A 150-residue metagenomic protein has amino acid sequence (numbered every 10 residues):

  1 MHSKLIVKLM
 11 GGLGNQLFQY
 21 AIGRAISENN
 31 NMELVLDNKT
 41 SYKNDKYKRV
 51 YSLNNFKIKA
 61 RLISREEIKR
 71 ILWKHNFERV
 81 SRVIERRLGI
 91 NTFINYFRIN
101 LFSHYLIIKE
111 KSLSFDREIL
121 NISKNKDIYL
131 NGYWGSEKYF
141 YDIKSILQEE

Functional and structural regions predicted by a protein language model:
M1-L13, L17-F18, A25-R87: Lumenal/extracellular "mature" regions of secretory-pathway glycan-modifying transferases
F18-A21, D142: Residue-level recognition of conserved structural "scaffold" positions that shape functional pockets and channels
K48-E150: Secretory-pathway luminal glycosyltransferase catalytic domains
